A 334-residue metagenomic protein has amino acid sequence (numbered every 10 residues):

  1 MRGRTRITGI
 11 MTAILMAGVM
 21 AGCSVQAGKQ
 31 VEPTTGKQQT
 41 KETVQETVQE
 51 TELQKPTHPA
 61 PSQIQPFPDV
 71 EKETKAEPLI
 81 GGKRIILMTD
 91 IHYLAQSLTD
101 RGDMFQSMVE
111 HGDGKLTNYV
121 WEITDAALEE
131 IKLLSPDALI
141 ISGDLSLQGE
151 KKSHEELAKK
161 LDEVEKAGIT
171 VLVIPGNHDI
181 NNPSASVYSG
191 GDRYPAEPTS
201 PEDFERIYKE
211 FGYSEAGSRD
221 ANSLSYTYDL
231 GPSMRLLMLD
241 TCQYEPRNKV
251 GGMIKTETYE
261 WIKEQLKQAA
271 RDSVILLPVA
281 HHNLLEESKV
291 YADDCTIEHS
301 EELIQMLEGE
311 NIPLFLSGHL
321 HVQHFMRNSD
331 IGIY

Functional and structural regions predicted by a protein language model:
V19-G22: C-terminal motif of bacterial Sec signal peptides marking the signal peptidase cleavage site
S24-V31: Bacterial lipoprotein signal-peptidase II cleavage site
G36, T40, E46, E50-K151: N-terminal active-site segment of His-dependent metallophosphoesterases
P66-E77, E156-W261: Extended active-site neighborhood of metal-dependent phosphoesterases/phosphodiesterases
G82-A95, M234-Y244, V279, I333-Y334: Active-site-proximal beta-strand elements of phosphoester/diester hydrolases
D90, D144, G176-N177, L239 (+2 more regions): Active-site glycine-centered loops adjacent to acidic/histidine catalytic or metal-binding residues that shape
K132-A138, T170, R235-L237, N248-G332: His/acidic metal-ligating clusters that form di-metal
S142-D162, N182-D203, S288-T296, H324-I331: Metal-dependent catalytic neighborhoods of phosphoester/phosphodiester hydrolases
